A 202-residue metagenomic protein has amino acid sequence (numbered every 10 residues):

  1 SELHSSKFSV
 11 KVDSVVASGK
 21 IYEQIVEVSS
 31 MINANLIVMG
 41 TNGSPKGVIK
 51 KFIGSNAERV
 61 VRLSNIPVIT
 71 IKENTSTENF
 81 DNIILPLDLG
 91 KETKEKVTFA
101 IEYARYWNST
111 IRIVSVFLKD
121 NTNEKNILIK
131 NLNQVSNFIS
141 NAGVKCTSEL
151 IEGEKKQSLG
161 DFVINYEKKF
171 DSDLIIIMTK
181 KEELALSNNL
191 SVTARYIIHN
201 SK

Functional and structural regions predicted by a protein language model:
S1, D13-V16, F52, I197-K202: Short, intrinsically disordered, charge-balanced linker/junction segments flanking boundaries in proteins
S1, F8, N82-E149, N200: Small/aliphatic-rich secondary-structure junction motif
H4-I37, S140-I175, K180-R195: Structural beta-alpha unit
S30-M31, R62, R105, K168 (+1 more regions): Solvent-exposed polar/charged
N35-T41, K51-F52, A57-T98, H199-K202: Intrinsically disordered or low-complexity boundary/linker segments at protein termini and domain junctions
M39-R59, I177-N200: Glycine-rich, Arg-bearing micro-motifs that act as flexible, cationic patches
I49-K50, D81, K96, N123-I127 (+2 more regions): Short, well-ordered secondary-structure micro-motifs
